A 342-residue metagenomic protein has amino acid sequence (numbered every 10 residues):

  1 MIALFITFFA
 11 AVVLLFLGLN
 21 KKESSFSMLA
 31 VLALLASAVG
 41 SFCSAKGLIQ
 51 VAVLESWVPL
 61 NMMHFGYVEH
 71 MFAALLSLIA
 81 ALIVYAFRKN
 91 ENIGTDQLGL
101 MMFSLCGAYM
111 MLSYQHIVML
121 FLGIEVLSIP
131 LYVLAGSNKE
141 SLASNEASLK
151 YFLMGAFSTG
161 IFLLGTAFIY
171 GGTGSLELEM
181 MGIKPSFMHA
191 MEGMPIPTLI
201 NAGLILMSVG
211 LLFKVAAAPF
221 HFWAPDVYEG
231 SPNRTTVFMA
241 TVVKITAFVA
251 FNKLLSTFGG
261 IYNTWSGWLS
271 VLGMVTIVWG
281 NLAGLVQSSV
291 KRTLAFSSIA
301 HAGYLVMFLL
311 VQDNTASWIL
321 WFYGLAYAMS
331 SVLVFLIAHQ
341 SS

Functional and structural regions predicted by a protein language model:
M1-S342: Alpha-helical transmembrane segments of multi-pass membrane proteins predominantly involved in bioenergetics
